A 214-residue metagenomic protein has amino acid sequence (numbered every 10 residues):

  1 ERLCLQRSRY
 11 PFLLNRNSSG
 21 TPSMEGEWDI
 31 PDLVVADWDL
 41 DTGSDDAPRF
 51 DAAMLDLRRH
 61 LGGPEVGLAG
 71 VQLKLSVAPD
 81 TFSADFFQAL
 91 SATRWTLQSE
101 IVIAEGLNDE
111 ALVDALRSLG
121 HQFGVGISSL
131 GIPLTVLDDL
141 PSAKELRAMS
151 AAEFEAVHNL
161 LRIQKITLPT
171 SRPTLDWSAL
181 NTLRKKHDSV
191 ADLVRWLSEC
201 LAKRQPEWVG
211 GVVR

Functional and structural regions predicted by a protein language model:
E1-A47, V209-G210, R214: Acidic-basic catalytic patches of nuclease active cores, encompassing PD-(D/E)XK and other metal-cofactor nuclease
D32-A52, G62-A78: Conserved catalytic cores of phosphodiester-cleaving nucleases, focusing on short active-site segments
M54-L61, Q88: Short, charged beta->alpha transition segments
H60-P64, S118-G120: Short, conserved catalytic or adaptor-binding loops enriched in Gly and charged residues
V77-F82, W95-P133: Nucleic-acid nuclease catalytic cores
S83-T93: Histidine-anchored nucleotide/phosphate-binding helix
D114-R214: Non-catalytic C-terminal interaction segments of nucleic acid-processing enzymes
